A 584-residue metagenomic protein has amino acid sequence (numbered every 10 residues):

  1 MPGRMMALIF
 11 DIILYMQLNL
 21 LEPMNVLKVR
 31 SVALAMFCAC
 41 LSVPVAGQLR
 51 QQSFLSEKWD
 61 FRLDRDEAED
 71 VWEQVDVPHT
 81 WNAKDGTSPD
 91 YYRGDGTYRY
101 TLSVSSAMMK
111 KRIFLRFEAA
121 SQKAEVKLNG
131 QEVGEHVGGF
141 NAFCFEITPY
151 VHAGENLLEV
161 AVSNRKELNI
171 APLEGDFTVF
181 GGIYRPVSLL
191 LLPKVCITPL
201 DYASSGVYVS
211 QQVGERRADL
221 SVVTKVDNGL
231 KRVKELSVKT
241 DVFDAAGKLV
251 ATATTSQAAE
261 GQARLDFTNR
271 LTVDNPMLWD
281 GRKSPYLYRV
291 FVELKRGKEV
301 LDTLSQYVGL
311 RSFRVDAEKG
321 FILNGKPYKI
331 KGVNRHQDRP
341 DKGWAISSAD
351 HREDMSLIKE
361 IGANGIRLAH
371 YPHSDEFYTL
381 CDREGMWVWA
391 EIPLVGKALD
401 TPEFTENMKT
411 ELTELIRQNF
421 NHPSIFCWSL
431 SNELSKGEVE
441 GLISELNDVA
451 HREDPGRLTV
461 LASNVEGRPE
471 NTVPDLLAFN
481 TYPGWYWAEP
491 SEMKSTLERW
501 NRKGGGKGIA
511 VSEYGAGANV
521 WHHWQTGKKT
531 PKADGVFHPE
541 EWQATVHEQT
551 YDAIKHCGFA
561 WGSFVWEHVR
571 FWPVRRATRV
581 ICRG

Functional and structural regions predicted by a protein language model:
P2, A7-A39, V45-H370, S374 (+9 more regions): Secreted/periplasmic carbohydrate-active enzymes, especially glycoside hydrolases
M355-I358, G365-G584: Substrate-binding/catalytic cleft of secreted carbohydrate-active enzymes, primarily glycoside hydrolases
